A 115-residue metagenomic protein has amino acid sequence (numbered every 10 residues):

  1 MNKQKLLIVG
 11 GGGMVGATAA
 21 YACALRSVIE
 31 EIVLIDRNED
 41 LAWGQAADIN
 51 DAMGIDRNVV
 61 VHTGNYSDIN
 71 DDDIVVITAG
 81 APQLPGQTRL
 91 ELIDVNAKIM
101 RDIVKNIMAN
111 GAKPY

Functional and structural regions predicted by a protein language model:
N2-L6: Extreme N-terminal starter segment of soluble prokaryotic enzymes
I8-V9, L34: Hydrophobic Val/Ile/Leu positions in short beta-strands of Rossmann-like dinucleotide-binding domains
G12: Conserved glycine-rich cofactor-binding loop
V15-A17: N-terminal Rossmann-fold NAD(P) dinucleotide-binding loop
C23: Aromatic pocket-lining residues of Rossmann-like dinucleotide-binding sites
E31, I35-D72: Conserved N-terminal Rossmann-fold NAD(P) cofactor-binding segment
A79-A81: Conserved NAD(P)H cofactor-binding loop of Rossmann-fold oxidoreductase domains
R89-Y115: Rossmann-like NAD(P)(H) cofactor-binding subdomain of soluble oxidoreductases
